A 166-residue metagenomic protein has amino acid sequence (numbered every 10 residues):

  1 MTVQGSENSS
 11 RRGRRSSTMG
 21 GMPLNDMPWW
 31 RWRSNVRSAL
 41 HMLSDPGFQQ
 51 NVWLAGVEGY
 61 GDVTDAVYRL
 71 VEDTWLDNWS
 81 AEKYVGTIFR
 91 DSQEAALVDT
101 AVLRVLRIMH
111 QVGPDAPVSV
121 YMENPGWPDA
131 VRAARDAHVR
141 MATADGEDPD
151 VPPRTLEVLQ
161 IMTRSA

Functional and structural regions predicted by a protein language model:
R11-S80: Short terminal alpha-helical segments
Q49-L54, A116-Y121, D150: Charged, low-complexity interaction regions
N78-A142, G146-E147: Amphipathic protein-protein interaction modules
M122, A144-M162: Short linear, low-complexity motifs centered on an aromatic residue
A130-A133, E157-A166: Eukaryote-specific, cytoplasm-facing alpha-helical/coiled-coil scaffolding segments in long proteins
